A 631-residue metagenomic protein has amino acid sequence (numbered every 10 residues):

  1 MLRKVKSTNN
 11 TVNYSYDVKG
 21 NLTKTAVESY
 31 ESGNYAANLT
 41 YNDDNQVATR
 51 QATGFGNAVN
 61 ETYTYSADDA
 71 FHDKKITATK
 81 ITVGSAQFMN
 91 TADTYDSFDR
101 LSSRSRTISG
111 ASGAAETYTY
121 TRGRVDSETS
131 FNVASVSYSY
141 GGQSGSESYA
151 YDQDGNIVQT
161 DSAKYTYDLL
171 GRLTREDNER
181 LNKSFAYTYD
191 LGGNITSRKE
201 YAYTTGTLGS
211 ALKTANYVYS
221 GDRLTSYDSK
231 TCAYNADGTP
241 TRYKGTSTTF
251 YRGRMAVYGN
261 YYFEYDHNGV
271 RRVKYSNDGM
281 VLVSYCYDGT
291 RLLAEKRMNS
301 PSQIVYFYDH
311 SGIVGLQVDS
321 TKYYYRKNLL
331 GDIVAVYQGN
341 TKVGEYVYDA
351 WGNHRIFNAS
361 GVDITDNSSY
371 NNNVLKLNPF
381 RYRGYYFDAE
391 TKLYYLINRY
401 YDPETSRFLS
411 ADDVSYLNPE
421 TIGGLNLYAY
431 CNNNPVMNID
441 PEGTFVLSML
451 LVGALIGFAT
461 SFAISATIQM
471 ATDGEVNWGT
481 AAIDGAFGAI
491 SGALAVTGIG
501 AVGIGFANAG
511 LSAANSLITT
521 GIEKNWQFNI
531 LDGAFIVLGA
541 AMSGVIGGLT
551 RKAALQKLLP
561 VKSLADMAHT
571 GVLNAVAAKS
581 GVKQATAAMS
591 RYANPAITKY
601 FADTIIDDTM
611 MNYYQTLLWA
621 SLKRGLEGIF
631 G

Functional and structural regions predicted by a protein language model:
R3-V12, K24-E31, A37-L39, T49-N57 (+22 more regions): Beta-turn initiation residues at beta-strand->coil junctions
Y14, L39, Y63-Y65, D93 (+15 more regions): A residue-level detector for well-ordered beta-strand positions
D17, N42, S66, F71 (+13 more regions): Short, acidic, Ser/Thr-enriched surface-loop or helix-capping motifs
A67, Y201, L208-Y217, D319-I397 (+2 more regions): A motif-centric feature for acidic-aromatic and gly/ser/thr-rich catalytic loops and repeats
V336, N353-V362, D402-L409, L425-T460: Short, low-complexity export/processing leader segments characterized by acidic and small residues
N418-I422: Short linker/helix segments within small regulatory modules
F445-A454, A471-G631: Hydrophobic, membrane-inserting alpha-helical segments
